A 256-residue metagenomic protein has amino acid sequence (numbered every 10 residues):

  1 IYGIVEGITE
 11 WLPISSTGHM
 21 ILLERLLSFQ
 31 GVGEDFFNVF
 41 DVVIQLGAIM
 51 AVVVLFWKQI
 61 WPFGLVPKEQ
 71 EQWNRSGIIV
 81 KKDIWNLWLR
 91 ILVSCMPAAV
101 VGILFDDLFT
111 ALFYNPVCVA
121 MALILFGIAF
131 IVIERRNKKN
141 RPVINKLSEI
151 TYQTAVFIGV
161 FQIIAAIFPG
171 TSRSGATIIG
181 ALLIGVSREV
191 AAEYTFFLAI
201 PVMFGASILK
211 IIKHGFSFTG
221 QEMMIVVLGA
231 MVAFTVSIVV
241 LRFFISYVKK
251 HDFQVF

Functional and structural regions predicted by a protein language model:
I1-V255: Multi-pass membrane proteins that catalyze or facilitate reactions on polyprenyl-/lipid-phosphate substrates and their
